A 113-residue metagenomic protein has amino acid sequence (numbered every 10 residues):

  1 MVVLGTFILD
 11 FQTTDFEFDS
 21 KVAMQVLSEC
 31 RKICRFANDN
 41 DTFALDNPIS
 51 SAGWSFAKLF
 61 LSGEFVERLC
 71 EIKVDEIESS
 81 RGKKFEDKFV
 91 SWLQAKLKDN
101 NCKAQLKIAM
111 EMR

Functional and structural regions predicted by a protein language model:
M1-R31: Short, extreme N-terminal segment that most often corresponds to the first beta-strand
V2-I8, A52-F56, K103: A general secondary-structure signal for short beta-strands and their flanking turns/coil in non-transmembrane regions
T6, D10, D15-E17, T42 (+4 more regions): Intrinsic disorder/low-structure terminal segments
D10-T14, F60-S62, K107-E111: A structural detector for beta-sheet-dominated domains
V22-F36, R68, K84-W92, K96: Charge-rich, solvent-exposed alpha-helical interaction surfaces
C34-K83: Short, intrinsically disordered low-complexity segments
I77-R113: Conserved short beta-strand edge segments in small beta-sheet-based binding/regulatory domains
